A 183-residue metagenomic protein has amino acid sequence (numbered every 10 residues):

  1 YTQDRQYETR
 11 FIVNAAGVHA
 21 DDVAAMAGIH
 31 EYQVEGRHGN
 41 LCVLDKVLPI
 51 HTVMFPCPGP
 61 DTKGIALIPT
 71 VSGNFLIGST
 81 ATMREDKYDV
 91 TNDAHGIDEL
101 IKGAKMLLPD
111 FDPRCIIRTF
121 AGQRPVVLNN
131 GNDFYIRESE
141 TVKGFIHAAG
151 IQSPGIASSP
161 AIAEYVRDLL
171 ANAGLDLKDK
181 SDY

Functional and structural regions predicted by a protein language model:
Y1-T2, G150: Short beta-strand segments that buttress and anchor functional surface loops
T2-G78, T82-H95, E99-K102, L108-F111 (+1 more regions): Flavin-dependent oxidoreductases
T62, V71-S72, Y88-Y183: C-terminal catalytic lobe of FAD-dependent flavoproteins
